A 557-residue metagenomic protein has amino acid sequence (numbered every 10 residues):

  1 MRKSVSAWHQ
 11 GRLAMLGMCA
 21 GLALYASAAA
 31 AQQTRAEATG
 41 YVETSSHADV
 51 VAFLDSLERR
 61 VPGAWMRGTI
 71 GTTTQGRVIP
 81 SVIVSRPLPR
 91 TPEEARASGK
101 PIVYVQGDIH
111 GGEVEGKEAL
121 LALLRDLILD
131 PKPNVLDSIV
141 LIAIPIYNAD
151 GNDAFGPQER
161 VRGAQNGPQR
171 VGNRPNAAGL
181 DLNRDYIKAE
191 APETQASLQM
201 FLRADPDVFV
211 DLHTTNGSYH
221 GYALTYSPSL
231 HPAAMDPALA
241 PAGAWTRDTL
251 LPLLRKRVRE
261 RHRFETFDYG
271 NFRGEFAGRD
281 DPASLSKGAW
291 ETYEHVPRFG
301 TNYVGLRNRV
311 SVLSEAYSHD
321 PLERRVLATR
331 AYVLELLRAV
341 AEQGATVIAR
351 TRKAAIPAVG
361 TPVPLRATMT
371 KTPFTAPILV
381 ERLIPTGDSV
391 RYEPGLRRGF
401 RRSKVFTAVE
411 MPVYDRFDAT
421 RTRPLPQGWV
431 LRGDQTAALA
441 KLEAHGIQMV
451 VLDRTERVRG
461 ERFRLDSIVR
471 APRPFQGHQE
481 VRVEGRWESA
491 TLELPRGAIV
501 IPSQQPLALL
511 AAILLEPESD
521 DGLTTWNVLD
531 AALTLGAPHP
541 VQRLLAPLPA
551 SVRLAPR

Functional and structural regions predicted by a protein language model:
M1-Q10: N-terminal secretory signal peptides that target proteins for export/translocation
K3-S4, G17-C19, D205: Generic secretory/membrane-interface signal
V5, G21, A177-G179: Short linear motifs centered on Gly/Pro in flexible linkers and helix caps
S6-A7, L22, A29-A30: Intrinsic low-complexity/disordered segments
H9, A30-R557: Structured catalytic-domain cores with a bias toward divalent-metal coordination
R12-Y25: Bacterial N-terminal signal peptides
